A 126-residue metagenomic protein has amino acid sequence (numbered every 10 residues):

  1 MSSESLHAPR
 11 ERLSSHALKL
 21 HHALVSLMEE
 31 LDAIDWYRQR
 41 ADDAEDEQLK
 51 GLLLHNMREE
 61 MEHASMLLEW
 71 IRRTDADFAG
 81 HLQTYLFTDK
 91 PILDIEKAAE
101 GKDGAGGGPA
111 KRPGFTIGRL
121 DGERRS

Functional and structural regions predicted by a protein language model:
M1-S126: Iron-associated oxidoreductase/ferritin-like identity signal
